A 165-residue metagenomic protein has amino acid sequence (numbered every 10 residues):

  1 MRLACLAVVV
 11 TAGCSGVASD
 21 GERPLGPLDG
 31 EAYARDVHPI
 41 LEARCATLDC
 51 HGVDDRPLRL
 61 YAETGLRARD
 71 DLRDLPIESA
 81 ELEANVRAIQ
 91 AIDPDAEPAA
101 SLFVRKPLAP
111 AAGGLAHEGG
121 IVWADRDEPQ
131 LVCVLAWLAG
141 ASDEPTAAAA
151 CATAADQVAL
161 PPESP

Functional and structural regions predicted by a protein language model:
M1-S15: Sec-dependent bacterial lipoprotein signal peptides
C14-P165: Aromatic- and Gly/Pro-enriched helix-to-coil junctions and flexible linker segments
